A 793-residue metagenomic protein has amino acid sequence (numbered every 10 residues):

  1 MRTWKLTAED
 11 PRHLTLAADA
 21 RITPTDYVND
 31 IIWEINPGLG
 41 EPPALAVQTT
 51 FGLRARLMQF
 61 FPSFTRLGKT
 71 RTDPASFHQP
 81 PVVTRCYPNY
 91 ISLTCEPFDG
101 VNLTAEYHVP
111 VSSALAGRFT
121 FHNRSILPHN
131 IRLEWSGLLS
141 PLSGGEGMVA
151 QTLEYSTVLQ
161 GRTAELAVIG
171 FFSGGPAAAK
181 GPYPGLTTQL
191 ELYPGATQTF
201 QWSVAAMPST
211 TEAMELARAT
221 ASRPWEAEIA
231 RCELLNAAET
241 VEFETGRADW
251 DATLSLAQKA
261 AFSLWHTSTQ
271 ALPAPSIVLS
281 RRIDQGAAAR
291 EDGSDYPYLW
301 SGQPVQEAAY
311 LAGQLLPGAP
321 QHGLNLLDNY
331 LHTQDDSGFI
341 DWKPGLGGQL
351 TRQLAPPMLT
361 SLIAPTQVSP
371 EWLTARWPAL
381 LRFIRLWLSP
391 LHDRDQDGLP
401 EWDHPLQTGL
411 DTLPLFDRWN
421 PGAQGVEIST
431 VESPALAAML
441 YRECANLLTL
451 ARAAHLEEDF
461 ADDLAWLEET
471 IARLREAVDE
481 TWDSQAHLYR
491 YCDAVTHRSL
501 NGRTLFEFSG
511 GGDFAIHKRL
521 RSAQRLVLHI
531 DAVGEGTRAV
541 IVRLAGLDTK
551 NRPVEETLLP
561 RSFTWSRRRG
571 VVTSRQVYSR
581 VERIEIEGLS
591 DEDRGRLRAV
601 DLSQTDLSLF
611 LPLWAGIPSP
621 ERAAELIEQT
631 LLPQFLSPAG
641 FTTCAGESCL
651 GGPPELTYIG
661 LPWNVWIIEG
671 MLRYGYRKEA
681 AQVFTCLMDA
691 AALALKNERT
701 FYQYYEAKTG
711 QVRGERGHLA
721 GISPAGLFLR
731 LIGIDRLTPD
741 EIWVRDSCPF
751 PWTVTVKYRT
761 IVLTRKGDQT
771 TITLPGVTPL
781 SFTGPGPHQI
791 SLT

Functional and structural regions predicted by a protein language model:
M1-S255, F262, S294, F506-V600 (+4 more regions): Terminal accessory carbohydrate-recognition/targeting modules of carbohydrate-active enzymes
V28, S112-A114, Y183, Q306 (+5 more regions): Short, solvent-exposed loop/turn segments at the edges of secondary structure
R56, D99, S113, R124-L127 (+4 more regions): Short, solvent-exposed loop/edge-beta patches enriched in aromatic
Y90, E244-L299, H322-P344, D393-E432 (+7 more regions): Extended glycan-interaction surfaces of carbohydrate-active proteins
A114, R118-N123, L362-P390: Hydrophobic or amphipathic alpha-helical targeting/insertion segments
E191-T220, Y296-P297, S337-A355, L362 (+7 more regions): The feature captures the catalytic groove of carbohydrate-active enzymes
M214-C232, D249-A257, G318-H332, P370-L388 (+8 more regions): Extended, well-ordered alpha-helical scaffold segments
E239-G246, K259-S263, E307-P320, P356-W372 (+5 more regions): Well-ordered alpha-helical scaffold segments within catalytic/enzyme domains
